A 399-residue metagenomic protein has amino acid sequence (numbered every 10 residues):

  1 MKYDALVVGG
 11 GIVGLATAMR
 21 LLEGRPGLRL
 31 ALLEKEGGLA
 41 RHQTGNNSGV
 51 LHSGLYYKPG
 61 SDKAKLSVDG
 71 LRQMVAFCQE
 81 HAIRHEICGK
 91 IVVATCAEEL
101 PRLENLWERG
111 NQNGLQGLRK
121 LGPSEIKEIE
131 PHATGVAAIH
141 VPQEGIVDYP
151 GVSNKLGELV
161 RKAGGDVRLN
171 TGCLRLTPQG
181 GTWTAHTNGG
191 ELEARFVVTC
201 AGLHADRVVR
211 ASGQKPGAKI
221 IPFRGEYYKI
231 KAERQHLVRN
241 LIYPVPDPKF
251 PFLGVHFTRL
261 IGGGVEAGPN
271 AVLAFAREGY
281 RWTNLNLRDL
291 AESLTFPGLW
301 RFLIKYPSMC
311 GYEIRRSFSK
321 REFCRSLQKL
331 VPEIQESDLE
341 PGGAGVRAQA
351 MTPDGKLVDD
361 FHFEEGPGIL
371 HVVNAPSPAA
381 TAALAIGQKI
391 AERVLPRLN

Functional and structural regions predicted by a protein language model:
M1-V13, A31: Beta1/beta-strand and adjacent pyrophosphate-binding region of the FAD-binding site in flavoprotein oxidoreductases
A16, L176-N286: Flavin-dependent oxidoreductases
L22-G45: Glycine-rich FAD pyrophosphate-binding loop
G49-E125, G135, G254-V255, A276 (+1 more regions): Dinucleotide-binding Rossmann-like beta1-alpha1 core, especially the glycine-rich loop that anchors the ADP
K58-D69, V93-R102, I139-L159, R168 (+2 more regions): Short beta-strand to alpha-helix junction loop
R84-A94, G117-K120, E125-G164, T182-N188 (+3 more regions): Helix-loop-beta segment of a Rossmann-like dinucleotide-binding subdomain
I139-F196, C200, H204-R207, A382-L395: Helical element adjacent to the flavin cofactor pocket in flavoenzyme catalytic cores
W282, L294-N399: C-terminal catalytic lobe of FAD-dependent flavoproteins
